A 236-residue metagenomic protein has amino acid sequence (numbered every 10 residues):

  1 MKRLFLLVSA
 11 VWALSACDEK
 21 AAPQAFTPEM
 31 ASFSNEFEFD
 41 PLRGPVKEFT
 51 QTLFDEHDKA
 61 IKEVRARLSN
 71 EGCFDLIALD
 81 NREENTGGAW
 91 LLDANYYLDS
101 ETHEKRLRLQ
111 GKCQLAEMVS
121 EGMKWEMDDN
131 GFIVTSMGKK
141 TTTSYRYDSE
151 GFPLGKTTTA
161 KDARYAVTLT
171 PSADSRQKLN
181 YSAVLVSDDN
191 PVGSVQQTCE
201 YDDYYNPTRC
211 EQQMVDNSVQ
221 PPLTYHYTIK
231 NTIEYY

Functional and structural regions predicted by a protein language model:
M1-S15: Sec-dependent bacterial lipoprotein signal peptides
C17-Y236: Buried hydrophobic residues that stabilize the cores of well-folded domains
